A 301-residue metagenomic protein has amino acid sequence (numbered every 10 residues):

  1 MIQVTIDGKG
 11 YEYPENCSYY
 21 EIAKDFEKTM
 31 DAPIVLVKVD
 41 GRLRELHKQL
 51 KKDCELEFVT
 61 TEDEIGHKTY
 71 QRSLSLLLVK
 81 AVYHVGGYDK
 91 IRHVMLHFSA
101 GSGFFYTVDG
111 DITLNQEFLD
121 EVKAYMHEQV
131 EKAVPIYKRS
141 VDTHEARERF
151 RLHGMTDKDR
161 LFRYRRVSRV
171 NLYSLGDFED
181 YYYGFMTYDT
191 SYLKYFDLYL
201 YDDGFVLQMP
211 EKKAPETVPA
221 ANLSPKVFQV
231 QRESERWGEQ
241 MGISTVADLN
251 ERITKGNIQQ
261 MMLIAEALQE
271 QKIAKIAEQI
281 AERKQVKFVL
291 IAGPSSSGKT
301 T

Functional and structural regions predicted by a protein language model:
D7-C17: Short, contiguous acidic and Ser/Thr-rich linear segments
C17-T29: Short amphipathic, charge-patterned alpha-helical segments
I34-K48: Short acidic beta-strand-loop surface patches of small beta-rich interaction domains
K48-K51, E55-T69, A81, V85 (+2 more regions): Auxiliary tRNA-acceptor-end handling modules of aminoacyl-tRNA synthetases
V289-T301: Glycine-rich phosphate-binding P-loop
